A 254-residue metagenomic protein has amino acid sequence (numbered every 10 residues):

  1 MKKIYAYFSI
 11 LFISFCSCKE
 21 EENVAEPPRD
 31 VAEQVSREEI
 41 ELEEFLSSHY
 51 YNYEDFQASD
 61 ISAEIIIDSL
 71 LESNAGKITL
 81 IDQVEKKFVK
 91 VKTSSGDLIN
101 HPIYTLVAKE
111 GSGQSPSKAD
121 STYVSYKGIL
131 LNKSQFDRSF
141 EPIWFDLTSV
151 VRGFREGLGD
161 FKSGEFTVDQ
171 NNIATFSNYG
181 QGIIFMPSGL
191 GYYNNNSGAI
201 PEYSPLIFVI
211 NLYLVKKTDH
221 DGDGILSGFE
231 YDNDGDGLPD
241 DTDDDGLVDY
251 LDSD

Functional and structural regions predicted by a protein language model:
M1-I4, E20: Positively charged n-region of N-terminal signal peptides that target proteins for export
Y5-F12: Sec-dependent signal peptide hydrophobic core
S14-S17: C-terminal motif of bacterial Sec signal peptides marking the signal peptidase cleavage site
K19-D254: Cross-family detector of peptidyl-prolyl cis-trans isomerase
